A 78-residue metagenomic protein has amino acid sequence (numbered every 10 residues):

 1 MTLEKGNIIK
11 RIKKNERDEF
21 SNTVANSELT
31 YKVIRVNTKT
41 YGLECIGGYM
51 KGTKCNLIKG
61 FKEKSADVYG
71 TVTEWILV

Functional and structural regions predicted by a protein language model:
M1-E4, I76-V78: Short intrinsically disordered terminal tails
T2, G6, N26, G47-G48 (+1 more regions): Disordered, low-complexity tails and leader-like regions
T2-T23: Short coil-to-beta transition motif at edge beta-strands of beta-rich domains
N7-K10, T30-I34, G42, E74-I76: Ordered hydrophobic segments in well-structured contexts
I12, V33, F61-S65: Assembly/interface hotspot detector across virion components, adhesins/toxins, and nucleic-acid enzymes
K13-K14, K39, E63, L77: Intrinsic disorder/low-complexity segments
D18-K59: Basic/aromatic-rich interaction segments and small domains that mediate binding to polyanionic partners
I46-V78: Intrinsically disordered, low-complexity, charged/polar segments
